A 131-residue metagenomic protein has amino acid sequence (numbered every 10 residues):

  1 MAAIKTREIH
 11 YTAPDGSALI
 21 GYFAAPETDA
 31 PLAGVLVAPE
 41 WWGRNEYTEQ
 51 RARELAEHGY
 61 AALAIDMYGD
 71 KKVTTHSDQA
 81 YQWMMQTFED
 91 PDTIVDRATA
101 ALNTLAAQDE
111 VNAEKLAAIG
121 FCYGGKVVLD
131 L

Functional and structural regions predicted by a protein language model:
A3-T6: Charge-dense, helix-prone N-terminal extensions
E8-E110: Serine-hydrolase catalytic machinery in alpha/beta-hydrolase-like enzymes
Q50, D130-L131: Active-site signature of alpha/beta-hydrolase-fold catalytic machinery across serine- and Asp/Cys-nucleophile hydrolases
A100, V127-D130: Non-catalytic alpha-helical scaffold/packing segments enriched in small hydrophobic residues
D109-F121: Alpha/beta-hydrolase fold nucleophile elbow
G120-G124, V128: Gly/Ala-rich beta-loop-alpha elbow adjacent to hydrolase catalytic centers
